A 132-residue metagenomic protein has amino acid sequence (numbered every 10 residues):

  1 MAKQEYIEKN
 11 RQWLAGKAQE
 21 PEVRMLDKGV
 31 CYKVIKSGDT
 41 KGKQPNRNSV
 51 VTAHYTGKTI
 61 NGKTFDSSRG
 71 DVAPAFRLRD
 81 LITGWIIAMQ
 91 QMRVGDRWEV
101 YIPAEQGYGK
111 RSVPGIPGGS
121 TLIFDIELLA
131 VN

Functional and structural regions predicted by a protein language model:
M1-N132: Cross-family detector of peptidyl-prolyl cis-trans isomerase
